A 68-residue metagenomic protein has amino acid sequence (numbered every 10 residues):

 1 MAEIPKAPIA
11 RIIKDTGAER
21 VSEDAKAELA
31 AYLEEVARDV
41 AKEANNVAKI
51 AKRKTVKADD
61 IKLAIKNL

Functional and structural regions predicted by a protein language model:
M1-L68: Terminal helix-to-tail segments of small alpha-helical proteins
